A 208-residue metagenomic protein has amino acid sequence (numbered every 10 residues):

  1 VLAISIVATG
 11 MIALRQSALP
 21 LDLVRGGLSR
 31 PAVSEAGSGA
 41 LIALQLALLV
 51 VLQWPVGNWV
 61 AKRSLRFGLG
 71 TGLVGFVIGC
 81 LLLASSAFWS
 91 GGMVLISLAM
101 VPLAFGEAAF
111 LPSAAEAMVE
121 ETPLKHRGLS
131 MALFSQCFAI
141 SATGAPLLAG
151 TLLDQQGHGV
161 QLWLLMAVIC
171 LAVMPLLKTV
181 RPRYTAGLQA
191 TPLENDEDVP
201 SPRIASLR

Functional and structural regions predicted by a protein language model:
I6, M93-A109: Hydrophobic core of transmembrane alpha-helices in multi-pass small-molecule transporters, especially MFS/SLC-type
S17-G37: Short amphipathic helix-loop junctions that connect adjacent transmembrane helices in Major Facilitator Superfamily/SLC
E35, T122-F134: Loop-to-transmembrane helix entry/capping segments in MFS-fold secondary transporters and related SLC/MFSD carriers
V51-L65, L153-D154: Helix-to-loop junctions at the C-terminal end of transmembrane segments in multipass secondary transporters
V74-S90: C-terminal ends and interior cores of transmembrane alpha-helices in multi-pass membrane transporters/permeases
A109-T122: Intracellular juxtamembrane helix-capping segments at the cytosolic ends of symmetry-related transmembrane helices
A115, L165-D198, A205-L207: Multi-pass alpha-helical transporter architecture, strongest for 12-TM Major Facilitator/SLC carriers used
T151-C170: A membrane-interface helix-boundary motif in multi-pass transporters
